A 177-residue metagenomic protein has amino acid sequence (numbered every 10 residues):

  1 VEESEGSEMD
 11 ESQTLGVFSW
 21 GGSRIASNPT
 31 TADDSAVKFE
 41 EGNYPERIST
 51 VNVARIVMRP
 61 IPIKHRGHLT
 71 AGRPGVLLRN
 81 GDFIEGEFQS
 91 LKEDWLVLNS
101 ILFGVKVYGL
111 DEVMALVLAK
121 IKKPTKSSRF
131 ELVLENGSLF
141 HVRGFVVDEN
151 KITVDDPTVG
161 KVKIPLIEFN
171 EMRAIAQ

Functional and structural regions predicted by a protein language model:
V1-Q177: Compositionally biased alpha-helical segments
